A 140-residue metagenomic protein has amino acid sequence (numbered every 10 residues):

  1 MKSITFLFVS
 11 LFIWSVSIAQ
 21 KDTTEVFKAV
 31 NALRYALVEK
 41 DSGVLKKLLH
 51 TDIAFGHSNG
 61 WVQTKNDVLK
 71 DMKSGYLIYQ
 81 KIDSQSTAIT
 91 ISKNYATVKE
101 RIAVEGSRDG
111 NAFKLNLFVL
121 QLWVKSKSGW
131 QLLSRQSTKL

Functional and structural regions predicted by a protein language model:
M1-T5: Positively charged n-region of N-terminal signal peptides that target proteins for export
F6-W14: Bacterial N-terminal signal peptides
W14-T51: Short, low-complexity N-terminal intrinsically disordered segments enriched in polar/charged residues
L33, L45, I53, V68 (+2 more regions): Hydrophobic pocket/interface hotspot
D52-Q63, K73-I78: A short gly/proline-enriched turn/hairpin at secondary-structure junctions
M72-N111: Surface-exposed, charged secondary-structure patches
N116-L140: Short beta-strand edge/turn micro-motifs at domain boundaries
